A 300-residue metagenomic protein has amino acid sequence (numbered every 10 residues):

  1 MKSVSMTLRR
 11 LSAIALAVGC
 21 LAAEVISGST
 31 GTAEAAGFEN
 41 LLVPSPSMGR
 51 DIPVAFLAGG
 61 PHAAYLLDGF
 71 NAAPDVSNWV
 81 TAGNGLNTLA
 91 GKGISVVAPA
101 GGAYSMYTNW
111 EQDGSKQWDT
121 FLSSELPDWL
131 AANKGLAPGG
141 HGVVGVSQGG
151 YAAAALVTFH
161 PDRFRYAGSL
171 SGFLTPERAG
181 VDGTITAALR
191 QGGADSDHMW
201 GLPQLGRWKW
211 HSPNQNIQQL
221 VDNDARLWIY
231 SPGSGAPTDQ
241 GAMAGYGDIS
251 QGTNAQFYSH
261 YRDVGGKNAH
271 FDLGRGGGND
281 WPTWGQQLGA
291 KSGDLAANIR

Functional and structural regions predicted by a protein language model:
S3-A15: Bacterial N-terminal signal peptides that target proteins for export
R10-S12, A23, G28-R300: Non-catalytic cap/lid and distal C-terminal segments of serine-dependent acyl enzymes
L16-A17, L21: Hydrophobic helical h-region of N-terminal Sec-dependent signal peptides in bacterial secretory/periplasmic proteins
